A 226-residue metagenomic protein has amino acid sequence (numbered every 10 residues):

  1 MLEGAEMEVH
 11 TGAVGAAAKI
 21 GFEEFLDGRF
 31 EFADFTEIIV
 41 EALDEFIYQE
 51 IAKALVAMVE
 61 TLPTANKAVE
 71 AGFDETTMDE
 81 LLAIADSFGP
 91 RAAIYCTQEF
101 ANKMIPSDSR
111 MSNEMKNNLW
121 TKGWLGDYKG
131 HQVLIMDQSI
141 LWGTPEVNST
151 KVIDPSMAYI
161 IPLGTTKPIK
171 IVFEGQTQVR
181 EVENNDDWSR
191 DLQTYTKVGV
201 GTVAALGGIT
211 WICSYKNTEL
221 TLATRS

Functional and structural regions predicted by a protein language model:
M1-V14: Assembly/oligomerization interface modules of large self-assembling protein complexes
E8-V9, A18-I20, C96, T194: Hydrophobic side chains in beta-strands
T11-G15, G89, D187-S189: A general secondary-structure signal for short beta-strands and their flanking turns/coil in non-transmembrane regions
G15-P90: Alpha-helical scaffold segments that mediate packing/assembly in large oligomeric complexes
E45, Q49, F100-N102, V198: Short loop/turn segments at secondary-structure transitions that flank enzyme active sites
A57-Q132: Extended, solvent-exposed, turn-rich assembly/linker loops in the middle of proteins
R110-S226: Sequence/fold signature of self-assembling virion shell proteins
